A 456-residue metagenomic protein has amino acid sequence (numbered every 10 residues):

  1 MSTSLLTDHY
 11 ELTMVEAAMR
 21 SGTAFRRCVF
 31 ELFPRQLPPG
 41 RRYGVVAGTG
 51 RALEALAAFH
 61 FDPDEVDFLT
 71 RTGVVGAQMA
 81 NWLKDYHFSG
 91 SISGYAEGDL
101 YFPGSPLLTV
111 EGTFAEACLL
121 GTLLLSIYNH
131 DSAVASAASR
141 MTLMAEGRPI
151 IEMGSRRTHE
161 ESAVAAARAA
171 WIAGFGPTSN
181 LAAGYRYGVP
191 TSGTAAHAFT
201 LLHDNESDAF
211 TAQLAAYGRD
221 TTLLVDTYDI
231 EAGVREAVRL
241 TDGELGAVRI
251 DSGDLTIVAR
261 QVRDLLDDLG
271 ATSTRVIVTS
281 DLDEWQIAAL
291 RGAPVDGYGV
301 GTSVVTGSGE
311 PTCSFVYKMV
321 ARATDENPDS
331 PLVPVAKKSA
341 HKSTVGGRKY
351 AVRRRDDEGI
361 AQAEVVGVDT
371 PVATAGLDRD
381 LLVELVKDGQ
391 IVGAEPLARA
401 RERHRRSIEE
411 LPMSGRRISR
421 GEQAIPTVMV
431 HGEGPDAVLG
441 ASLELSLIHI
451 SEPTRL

Functional and structural regions predicted by a protein language model:
M1-R26, Q36-P38, A80-S89, G98-T272 (+4 more regions): Buried, small/hydrophobic-residue-enriched core segments of structured protein domains
M1-V74: Intrinsically disordered, low-complexity, positively charged segments
G193, I277, G297-V300: Short hydrophobic alpha-helical runs that function as membrane-insertion/retention elements
T194, A247, S273-R275, M413-Q423: Flexible, glycine/charged-enriched surface loops at secondary-structure junctions
D296-T312: Glycine-rich phosphate-binding active-site loops on the catalytic face of alpha/beta enzymes
P311-A321: Conserved, well-ordered active-site substructure
V335-S446: Flexible, acidic glycine-rich loops studded with aromatic residues
I448-L456: Residue-level detector of conserved catalytic or cofactor/ligand-binding positions in enzyme active sites
